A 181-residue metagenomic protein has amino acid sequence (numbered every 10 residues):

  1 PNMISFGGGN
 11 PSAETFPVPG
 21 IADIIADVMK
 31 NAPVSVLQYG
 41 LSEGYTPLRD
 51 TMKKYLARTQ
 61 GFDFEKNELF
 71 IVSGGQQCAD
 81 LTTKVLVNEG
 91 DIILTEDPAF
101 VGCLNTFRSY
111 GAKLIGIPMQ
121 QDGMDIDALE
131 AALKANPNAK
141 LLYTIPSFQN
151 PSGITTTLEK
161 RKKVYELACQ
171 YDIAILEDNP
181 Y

Functional and structural regions predicted by a protein language model:
P1, Y171, D178-Y181: Short, intrinsically disordered, charge-balanced linker/junction segments flanking boundaries in proteins
P1-E43, P47, K54: N-terminal "arm"/small-domain region of PLP-dependent enzymes with the aminotransferase-like
G7, P98, N179-P180: Anionic group-transfer/hydrolysis microenvironments
N10-A13, Q120, Q149-P151, Y181: Short histidine/acidic/glycine/proline-rich micro-motifs that form metal- and phosphate-coordinating active-site loops
S35-D172, L176: Conserved core of the PLP fold type I
